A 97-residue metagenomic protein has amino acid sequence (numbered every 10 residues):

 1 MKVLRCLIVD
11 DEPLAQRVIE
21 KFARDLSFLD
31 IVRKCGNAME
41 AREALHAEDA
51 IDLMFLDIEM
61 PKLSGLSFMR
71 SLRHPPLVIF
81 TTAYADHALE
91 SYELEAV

Functional and structural regions predicted by a protein language model:
M1-R5: Non-catalytic signal-transmission and effector/linker regions of two-component phosphorelay proteins
C6, I31-V32, V78: Hydrophobic/aromatic residues located in beta-strands of well-ordered beta-sheets within soluble catalytic
V9-D10, C35, M54: Conserved sequence signature across two-component system core domains
E12-P13, Y84: Two-component His->Asp phosphorelay active-site signatures
P13-R33: Two-component/phosphorelay signaling modules centered on CheY-like receiver
V32-A41: Conserved Asp/Asn-Gly motif in the active-site loop of CheY-like receiver
R42-A44, E48-V97: CheY-like receiver
